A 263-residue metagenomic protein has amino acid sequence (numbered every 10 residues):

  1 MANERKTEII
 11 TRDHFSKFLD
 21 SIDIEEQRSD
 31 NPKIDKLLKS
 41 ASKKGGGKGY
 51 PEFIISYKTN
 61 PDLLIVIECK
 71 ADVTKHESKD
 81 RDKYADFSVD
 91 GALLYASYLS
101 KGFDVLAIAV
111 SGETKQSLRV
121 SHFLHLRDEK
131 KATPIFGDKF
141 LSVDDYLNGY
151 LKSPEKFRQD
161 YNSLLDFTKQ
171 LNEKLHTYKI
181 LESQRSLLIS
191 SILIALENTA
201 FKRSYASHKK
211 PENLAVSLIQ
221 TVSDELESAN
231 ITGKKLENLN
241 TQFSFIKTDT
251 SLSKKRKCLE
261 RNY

Functional and structural regions predicted by a protein language model:
M1-D104, G112-F140: A short, conserved, highly charged catalytic patch centered on acidic carboxylates
R5-D13, Q159-D166, Q170, Q184 (+1 more regions): N-terminal amphipathic/basic helix or basic patch
F53-L63, D144-F167: An acidic intrinsically disordered interaction segment
A71-H76, Y161-I180: Short amphipathic alpha-helical segments and their helix-coil junctions
H76-D82, L175-L181, F201-K209: Short, polar/flexible loop-turn hinges at active-site or ligand-entry regions and domain interfaces
L171-L175, S183-K202: Core catalytic lobe of class I
I194, A200-Y263: Long recognition/docking surfaces used for binding and targeting
